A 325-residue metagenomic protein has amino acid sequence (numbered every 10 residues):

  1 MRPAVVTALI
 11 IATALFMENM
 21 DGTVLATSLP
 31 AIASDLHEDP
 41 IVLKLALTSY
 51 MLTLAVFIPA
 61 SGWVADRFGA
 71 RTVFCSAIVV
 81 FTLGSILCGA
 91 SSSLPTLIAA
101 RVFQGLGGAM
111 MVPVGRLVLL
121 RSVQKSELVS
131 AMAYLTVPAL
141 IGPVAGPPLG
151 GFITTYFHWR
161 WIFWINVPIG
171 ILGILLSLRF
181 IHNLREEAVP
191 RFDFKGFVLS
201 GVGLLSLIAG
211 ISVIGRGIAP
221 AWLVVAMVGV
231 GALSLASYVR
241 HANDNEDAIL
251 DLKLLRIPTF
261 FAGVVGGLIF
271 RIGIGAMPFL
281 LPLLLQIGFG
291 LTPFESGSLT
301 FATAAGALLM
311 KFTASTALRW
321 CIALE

Functional and structural regions predicted by a protein language model:
A4-I11, F74, F81, L97 (+3 more regions): Hydrophobic alpha-helix/TM-entry signal in multi-pass membrane transporters
A4-M20, L25-T27, P40, K44-Y50 (+6 more regions): 12-transmembrane solute porter fold
F16, L52, I86-L87, V102 (+4 more regions): Hydrophobic residues within the alpha-helical transmembrane core of Major Facilitator Superfamily
D21, Y50-F57, G107, P138-G142 (+1 more regions): MFS transmembrane alpha-helix packing/gate-lining sites
I32-S34, V64-A65, L149-F157, I211 (+3 more regions): Interfacial helix-cap and linker-helix signal at transmembrane-aqueous boundaries of multi-pass secondary transporters
D35-L36, R67, V118-V123, Y156 (+3 more regions): Helix-to-coil boundary motifs at intracellular loop junctions of multi-pass secondary transporters
I58-K195, W222: Helix-loop-helix hairpins in multi-pass membrane proteins, especially solute transporters
T155-G266, L299: Hydrophobic transmembrane-helix bundles of small-molecule transporters
